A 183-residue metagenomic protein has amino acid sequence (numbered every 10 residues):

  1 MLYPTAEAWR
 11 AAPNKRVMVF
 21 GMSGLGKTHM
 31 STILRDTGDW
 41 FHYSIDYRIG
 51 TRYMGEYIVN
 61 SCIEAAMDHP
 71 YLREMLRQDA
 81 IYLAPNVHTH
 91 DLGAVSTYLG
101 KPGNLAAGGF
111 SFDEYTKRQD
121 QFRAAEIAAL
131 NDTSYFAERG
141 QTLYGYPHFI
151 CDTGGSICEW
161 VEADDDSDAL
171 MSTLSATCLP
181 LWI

Functional and structural regions predicted by a protein language model:
M1-A11: Pre-Walker A adenine-sensing motif
V19: Hydrophobic anchor at the beta1->P-loop junction of P-loop NTPases
S23: The conserved Walker
T28: Walker A/P-loop
D36-L76: Conserved substrate/cofactor phosphate-moiety recognition/catalytic segment in nucleotide-dependent phosphotransferases
A65-Y115: Low-complexity, serine/threonine/proline-enriched polar segments
T97-G145: Phosphate-binding/switch loop-helix module in NTP-utilizing enzymes
S134-L143, T153-I183: ATP-dependent NMP and nucleoside kinases share a basic, alpha-helical "lid"
